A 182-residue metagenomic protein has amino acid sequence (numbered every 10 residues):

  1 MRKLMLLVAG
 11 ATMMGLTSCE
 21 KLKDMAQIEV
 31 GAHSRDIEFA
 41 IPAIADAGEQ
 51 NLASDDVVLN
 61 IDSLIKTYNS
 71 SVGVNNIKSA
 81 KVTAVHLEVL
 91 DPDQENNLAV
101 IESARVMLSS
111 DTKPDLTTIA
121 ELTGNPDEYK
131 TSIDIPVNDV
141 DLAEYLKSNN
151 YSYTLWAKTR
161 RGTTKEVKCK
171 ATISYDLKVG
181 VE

Functional and structural regions predicted by a protein language model:
M1-L4: Positively charged n-region of N-terminal signal peptides that target proteins for export
G15-S18: C-terminal motif of bacterial Sec signal peptides marking the signal peptidase cleavage site
E20-K23: Bacterial signal peptide processing site
F39-K78: Post-signal-peptide N-terminal segment of Sec-exported extracytoplasmic proteins
S79-Q94: A short beta-strand element within beta-rich, extracytoplasmic domains of secreted/secretory-pathway proteins
A80, N96-A104: Short coil-to-beta strand junction motifs in C2/discoidin
L87, V106, T159-E182: Exposed low-complexity, polar/acidic, P/S/T/G-rich flexible segments that act as propeptides, protease-susceptible
D127-T172: Cysteine-clustered segments with highest specificity for TGF-beta superfamily mature ligands
